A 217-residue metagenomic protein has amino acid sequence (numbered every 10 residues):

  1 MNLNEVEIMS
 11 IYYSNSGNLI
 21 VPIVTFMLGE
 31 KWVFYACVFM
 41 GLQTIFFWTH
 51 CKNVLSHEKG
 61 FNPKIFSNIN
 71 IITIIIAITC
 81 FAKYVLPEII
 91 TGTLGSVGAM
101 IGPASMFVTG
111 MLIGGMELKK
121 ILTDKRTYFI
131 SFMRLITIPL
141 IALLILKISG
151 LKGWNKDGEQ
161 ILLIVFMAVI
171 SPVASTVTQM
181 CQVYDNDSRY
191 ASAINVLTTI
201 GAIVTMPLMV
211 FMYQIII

Functional and structural regions predicted by a protein language model:
M1-I217: Alpha-helical transmembrane segments of multi-pass small-molecule/ion transporters
